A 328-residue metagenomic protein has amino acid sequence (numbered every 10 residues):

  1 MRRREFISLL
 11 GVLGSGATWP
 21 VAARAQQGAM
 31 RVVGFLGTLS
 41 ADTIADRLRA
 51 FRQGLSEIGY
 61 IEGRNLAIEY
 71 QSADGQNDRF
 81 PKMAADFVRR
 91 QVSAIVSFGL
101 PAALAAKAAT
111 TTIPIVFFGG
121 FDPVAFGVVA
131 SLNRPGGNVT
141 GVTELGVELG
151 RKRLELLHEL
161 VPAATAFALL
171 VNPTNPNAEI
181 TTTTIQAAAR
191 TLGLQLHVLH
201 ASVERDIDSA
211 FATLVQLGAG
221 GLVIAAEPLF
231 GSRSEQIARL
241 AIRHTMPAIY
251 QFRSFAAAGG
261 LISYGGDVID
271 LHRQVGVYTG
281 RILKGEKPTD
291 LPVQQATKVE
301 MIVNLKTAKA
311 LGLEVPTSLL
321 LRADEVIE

Functional and structural regions predicted by a protein language model:
M1-E328: Short hydrophobic alpha-helices and adjacent helix-cap/hinge residues
